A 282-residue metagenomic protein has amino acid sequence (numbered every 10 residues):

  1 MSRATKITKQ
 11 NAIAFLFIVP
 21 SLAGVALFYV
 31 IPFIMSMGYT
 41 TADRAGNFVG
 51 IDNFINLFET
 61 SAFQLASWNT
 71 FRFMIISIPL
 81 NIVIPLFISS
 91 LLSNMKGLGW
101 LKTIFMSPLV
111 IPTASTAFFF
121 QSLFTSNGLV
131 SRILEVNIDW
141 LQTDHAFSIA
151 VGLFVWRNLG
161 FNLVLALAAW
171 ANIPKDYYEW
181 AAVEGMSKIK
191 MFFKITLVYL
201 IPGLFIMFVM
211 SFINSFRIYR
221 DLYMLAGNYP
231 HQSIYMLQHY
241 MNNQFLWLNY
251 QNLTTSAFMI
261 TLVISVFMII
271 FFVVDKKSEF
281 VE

Functional and structural regions predicted by a protein language model:
M1-R3: Short, intrinsically disordered terminal tails adjacent to the first/last structured region
K6-E282: A structural signal for multi-pass alpha-helical bundles of membrane permease subunits that mediate small-molecule
